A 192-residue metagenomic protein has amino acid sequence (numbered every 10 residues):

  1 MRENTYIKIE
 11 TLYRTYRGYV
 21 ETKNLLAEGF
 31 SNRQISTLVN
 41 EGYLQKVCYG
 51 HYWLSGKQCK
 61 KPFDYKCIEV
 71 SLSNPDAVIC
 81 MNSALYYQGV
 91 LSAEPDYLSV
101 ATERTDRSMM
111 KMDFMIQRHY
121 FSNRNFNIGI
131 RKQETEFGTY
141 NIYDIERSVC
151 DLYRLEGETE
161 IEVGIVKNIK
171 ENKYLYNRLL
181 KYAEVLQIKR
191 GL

Functional and structural regions predicted by a protein language model:
M1-T11, T15, Q34: An alpha-helical, amphipathic repeat domain used for nucleic-acid recognition, typified by the mTERF helical solenoid
I7-K8, L12, Y19-N24, V39 (+1 more regions): Nucleic-acid-binding surface
A27-N40: Short amphipathic alpha-helical interaction segments
G42-Y49: A short, conserved structural fragment
